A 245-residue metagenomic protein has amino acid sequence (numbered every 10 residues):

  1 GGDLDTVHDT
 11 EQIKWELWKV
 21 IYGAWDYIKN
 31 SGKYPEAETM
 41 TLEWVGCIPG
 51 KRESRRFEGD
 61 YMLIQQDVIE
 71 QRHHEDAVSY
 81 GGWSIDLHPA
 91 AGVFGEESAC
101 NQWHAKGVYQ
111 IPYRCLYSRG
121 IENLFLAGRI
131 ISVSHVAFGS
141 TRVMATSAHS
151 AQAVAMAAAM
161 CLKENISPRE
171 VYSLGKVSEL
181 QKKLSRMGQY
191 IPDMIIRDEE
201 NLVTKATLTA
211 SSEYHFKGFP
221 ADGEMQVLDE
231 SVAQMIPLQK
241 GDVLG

Functional and structural regions predicted by a protein language model:
G1-V232, I236-P237, G241: Flavin (FAD/FMN)-binding glycine-rich loop and adjacent Rossmann-like elements that form
V243-G245: Beta-rich globular "head" domains
